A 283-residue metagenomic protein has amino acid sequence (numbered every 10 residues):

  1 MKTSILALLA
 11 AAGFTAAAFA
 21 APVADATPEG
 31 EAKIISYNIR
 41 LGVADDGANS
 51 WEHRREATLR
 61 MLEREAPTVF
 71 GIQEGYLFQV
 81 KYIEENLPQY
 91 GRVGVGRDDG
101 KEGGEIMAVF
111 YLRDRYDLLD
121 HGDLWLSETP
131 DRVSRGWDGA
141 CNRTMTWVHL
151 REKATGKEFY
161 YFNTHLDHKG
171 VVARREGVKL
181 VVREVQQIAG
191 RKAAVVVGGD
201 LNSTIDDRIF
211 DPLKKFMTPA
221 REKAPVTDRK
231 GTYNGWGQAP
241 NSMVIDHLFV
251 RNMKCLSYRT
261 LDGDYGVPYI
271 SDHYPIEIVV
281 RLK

Functional and structural regions predicted by a protein language model:
I5, A18-N86, D99-G104, K179 (+1 more regions): N-terminal, active-site-proximal structural segment of metallo-dependent hydrolase catalytic domains
A7-A17: Bacterial N-terminal signal peptides
A21-D25, V172, E176, R183-V195 (+1 more regions): Metal-dependent phosphoester-hydrolase catalytic domains
S36-E56, E102, L126-A140, D167-G170 (+1 more regions): Acidic/histidine-rich helix-loop elements that form or flank divalent-metal/phosphate-binding sites at the catalytic
N38-I39, T164-L166, G199-L201, Y274: Active-site metal-binding loops of divalent metal-dependent hydrolases
V69-E158, T260: Structured beta-strand-rich core segments of catalytic domains in phosphoester-bond hydrolases
F70-Q73, V95, V196-D200, P219-E222: Active-site neighborhood of phospho(di)ester-bond hydrolases with catalytic His/Asp-centered motifs
A140-T144, R151-R175, I188: Metal-dependent phosphoester/phosphodiester hydrolase catalytic core
